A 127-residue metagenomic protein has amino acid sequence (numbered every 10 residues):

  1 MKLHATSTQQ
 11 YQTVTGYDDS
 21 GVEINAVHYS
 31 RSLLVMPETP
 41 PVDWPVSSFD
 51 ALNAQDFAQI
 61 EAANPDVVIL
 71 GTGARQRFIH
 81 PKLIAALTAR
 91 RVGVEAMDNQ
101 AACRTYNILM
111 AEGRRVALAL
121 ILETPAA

Functional and structural regions predicted by a protein language model:
M1-L52, A63, A111-A127: Non-catalytic interface/targeting segments
D19, I84, Y106: Short glycine-/small-residue-rich flexible loop motifs, especially phosphate/cofactor-binding loops
D43-W44, Q76-I79, T105: Short active-site-adjacent helix-start/loop capping segments
N53-Q59, T105-Y106: Short, charged beta->alpha transition segments
E61-M97: Mid-chain, well-packed structural core segment of small domains
G93-L122: C-terminal structural segments of small proteins and small subunits
